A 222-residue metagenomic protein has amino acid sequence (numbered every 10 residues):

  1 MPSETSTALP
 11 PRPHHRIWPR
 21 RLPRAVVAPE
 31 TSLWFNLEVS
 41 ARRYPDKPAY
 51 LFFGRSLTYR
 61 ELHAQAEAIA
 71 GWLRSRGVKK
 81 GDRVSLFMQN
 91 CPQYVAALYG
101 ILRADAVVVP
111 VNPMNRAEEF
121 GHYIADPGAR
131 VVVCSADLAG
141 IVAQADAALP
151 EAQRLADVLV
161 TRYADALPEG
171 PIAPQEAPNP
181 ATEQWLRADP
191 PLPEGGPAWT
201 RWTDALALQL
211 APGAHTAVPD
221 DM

Functional and structural regions predicted by a protein language model:
M1-E30: Flexible, non-catalytic linker and terminal segments flanking ANL/adenylate-forming cores
P10-H15, F35-T58: AMP-dependent adenylate-forming
V27-P29, D46-C91, V95-Y99, R116-G121 (+2 more regions): Conserved AMP-binding/adenylate-forming core of the ANL superfamily
M88, V111, A156-Y163: Short beta-strand elements of ligand-binding domains
D105: Structured binding elements
N115-A147: Conserved ATP-dependent adenylate/AMP-binding module captured primarily in the ANL superfamily
A181-M222: Conserved pre-ATP/AMP-binding loop-to-beta segment of ANL
